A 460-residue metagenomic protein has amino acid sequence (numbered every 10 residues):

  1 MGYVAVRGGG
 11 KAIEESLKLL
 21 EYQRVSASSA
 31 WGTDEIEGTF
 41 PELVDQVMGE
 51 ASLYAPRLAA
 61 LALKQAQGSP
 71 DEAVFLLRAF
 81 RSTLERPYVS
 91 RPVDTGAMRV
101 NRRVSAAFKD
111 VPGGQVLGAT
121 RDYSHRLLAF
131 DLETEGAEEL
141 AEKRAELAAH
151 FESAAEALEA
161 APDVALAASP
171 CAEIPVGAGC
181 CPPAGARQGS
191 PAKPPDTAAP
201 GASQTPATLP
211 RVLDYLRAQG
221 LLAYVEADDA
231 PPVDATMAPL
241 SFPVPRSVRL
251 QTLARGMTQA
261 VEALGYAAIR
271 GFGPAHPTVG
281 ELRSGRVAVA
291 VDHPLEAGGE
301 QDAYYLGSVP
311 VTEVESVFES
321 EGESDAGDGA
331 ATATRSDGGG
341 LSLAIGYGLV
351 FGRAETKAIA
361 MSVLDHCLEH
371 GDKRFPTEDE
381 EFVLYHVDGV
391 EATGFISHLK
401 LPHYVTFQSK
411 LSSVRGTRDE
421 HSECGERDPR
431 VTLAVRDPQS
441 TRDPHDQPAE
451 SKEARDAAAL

Functional and structural regions predicted by a protein language model:
M1-C181, G189, K193-A260, G265 (+4 more regions): Short, amphipathic alpha-helical interaction segments embedded in low-complexity terminal/linker regions of eukaryotic
K143-I174, A199-L433, D446, E450-L460: Acidic, serine/proline-rich low-complexity intrinsically disordered regions
